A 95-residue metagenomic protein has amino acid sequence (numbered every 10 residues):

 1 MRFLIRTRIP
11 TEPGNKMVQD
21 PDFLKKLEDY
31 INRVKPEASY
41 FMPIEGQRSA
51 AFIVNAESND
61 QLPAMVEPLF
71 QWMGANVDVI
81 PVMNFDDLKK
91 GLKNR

Functional and structural regions predicted by a protein language model:
M1-R95: Conserved, structured core segments of small domains
